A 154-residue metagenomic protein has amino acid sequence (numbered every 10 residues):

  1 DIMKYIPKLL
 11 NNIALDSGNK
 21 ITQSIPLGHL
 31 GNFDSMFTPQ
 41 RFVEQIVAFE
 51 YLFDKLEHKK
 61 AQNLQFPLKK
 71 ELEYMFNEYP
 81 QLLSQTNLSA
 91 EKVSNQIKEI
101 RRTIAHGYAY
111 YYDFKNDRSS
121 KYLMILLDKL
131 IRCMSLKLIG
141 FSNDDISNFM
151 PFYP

Functional and structural regions predicted by a protein language model:
D1-P154: Amphipathic, oligomerization/interface secondary-structure segments
